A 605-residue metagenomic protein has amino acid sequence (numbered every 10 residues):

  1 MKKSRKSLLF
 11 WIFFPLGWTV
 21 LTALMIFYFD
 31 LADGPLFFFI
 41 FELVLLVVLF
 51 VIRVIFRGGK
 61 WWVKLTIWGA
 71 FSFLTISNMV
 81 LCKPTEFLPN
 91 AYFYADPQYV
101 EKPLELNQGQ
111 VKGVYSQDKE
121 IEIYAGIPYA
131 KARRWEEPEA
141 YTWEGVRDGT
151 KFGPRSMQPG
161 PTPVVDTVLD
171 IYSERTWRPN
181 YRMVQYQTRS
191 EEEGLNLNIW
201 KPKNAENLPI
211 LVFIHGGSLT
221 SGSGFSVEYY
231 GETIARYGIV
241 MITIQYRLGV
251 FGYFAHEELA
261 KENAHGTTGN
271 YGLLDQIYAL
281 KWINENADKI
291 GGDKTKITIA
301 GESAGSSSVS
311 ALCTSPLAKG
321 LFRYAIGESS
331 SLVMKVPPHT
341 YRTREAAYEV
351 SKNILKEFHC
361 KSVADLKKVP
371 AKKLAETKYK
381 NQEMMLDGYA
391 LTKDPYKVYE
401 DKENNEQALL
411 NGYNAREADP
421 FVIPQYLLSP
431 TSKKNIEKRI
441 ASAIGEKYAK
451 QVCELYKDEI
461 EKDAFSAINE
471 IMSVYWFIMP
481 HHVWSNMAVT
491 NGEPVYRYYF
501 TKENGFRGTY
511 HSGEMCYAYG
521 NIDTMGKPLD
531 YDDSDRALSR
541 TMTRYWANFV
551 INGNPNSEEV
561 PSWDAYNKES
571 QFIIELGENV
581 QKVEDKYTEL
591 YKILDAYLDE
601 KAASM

Functional and structural regions predicted by a protein language model:
K2-L259, N263-T267, L529-M542, G553-S557: Non-catalytic accessory segments of hydrolases
V168-T176, S190, I423, I478-M605: Mobile gating loops/cap/lid regions near enzyme active sites that modulate substrate access
M183-Q185, Y278, E285, K319 (+3 more regions): Substrate-access "cap/lid" subdomains that shape and gate the entrance to catalytic or ligand-binding pockets
G194, H265-D288, E345-E349: Alpha/beta-hydrolase active-site loop
A205-I210, Y237-I242, D293-T298, A318-Y324 (+2 more regions): Loop/turn elements at helix/coil->beta-strand transitions in domains of secreted/extracellular proteins
G216-G217, Y271-D275, S303-S306: Active-site loop->helix "elbow" adjoining a glycine-rich segment at hydrolase catalytic centers
I283, I290-S303: Alpha/beta-hydrolase fold nucleophile elbow
S306-A318: Short glycine-enriched nucleophile-adjacent loop and the immediately C-terminal alpha-helix near the catalytic center
